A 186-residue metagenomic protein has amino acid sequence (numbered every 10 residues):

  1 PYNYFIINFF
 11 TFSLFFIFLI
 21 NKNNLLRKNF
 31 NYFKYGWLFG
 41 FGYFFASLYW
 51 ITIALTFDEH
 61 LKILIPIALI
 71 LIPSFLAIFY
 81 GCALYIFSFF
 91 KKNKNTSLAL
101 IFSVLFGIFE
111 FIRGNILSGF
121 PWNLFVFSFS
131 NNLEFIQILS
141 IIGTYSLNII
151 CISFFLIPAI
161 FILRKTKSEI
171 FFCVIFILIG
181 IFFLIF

Functional and structural regions predicted by a protein language model:
P1-F186: Membrane-embedded alpha-helical bundles of multi-pass enzymes that act on lipidic or dolichyl-linked glycan substrates
